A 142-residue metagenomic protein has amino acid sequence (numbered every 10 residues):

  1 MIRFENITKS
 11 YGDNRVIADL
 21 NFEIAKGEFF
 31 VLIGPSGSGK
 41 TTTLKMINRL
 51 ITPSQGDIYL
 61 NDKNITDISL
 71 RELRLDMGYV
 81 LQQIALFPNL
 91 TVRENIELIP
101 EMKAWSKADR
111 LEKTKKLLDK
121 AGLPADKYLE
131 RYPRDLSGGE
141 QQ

Functional and structural regions predicted by a protein language model:
I33-P35: The feature captures the beta-strand-to-loop junction immediately N-terminal to the Walker
N48: Helix-to-loop junction immediately C-terminal to a conserved catalytic motif
G56-N64, L73, K113: Conserved ABC transporter NBD signature motif
N64-G78, M102, A108: ABC ATPase NBD coupling module
R93-E101, L111, K115: Short helical segment in ABC ATPase nucleotide-binding domains corresponding to the A-loop/adjacent helical element
A108-K127: Conserved ABC ATPase "signature" region
R131-L136, E140: Conserved ABC ATPase signature
